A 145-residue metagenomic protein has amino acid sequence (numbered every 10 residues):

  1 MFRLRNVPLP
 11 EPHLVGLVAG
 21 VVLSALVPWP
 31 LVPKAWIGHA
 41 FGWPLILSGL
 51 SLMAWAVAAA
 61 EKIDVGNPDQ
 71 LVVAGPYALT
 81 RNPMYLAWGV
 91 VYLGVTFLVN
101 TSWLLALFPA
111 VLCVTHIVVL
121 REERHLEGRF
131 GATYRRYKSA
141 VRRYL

Functional and structural regions predicted by a protein language model:
M1-A74, L86-L145: Membrane-anchoring alpha-helices and their flanking helix-loop junctions
Y77: Solvent-exposed interhelical
N82: Extended, alpha-helix-rich binding/interface surfaces that flank or overlap catalytic cores and mediate recognition
